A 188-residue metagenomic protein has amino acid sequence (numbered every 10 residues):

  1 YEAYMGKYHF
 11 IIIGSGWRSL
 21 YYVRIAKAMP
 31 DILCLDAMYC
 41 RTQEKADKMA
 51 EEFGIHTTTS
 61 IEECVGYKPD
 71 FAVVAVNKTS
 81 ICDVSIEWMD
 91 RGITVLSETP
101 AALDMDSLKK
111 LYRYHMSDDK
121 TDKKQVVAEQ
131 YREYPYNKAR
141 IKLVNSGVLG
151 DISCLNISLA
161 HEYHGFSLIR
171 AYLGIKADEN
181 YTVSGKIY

Functional and structural regions predicted by a protein language model:
Y1-F53, Y67: N-terminal Rossmann-like dinucleotide-binding module
D36, D70, S153: Conserved acidic residues
E52-Y114: Beta-loop-alpha module in the N-terminal Rossmann-like domain of NAD(P)-dependent dehydrogenases, especially those
T59, S97, V127-E129, V183-S184: Short loop/edge segments at beta-strand edges and connector loops that shape dinucleotide/nucleotide cofactor-binding
T99-P100, E129-Y131, L159: Short strand-turn motif at the edge of the Rossmann-like AdoMet-binding core
K110-Y131, V148-L155: Rossmann-fold dehydrogenase core element
P135-S153: Rossmann-like NAD(P)H-binding beta-loop-alpha module
G150-Y188: Rossmann-like dinucleotide-binding domain that binds NAD(P)(H)
